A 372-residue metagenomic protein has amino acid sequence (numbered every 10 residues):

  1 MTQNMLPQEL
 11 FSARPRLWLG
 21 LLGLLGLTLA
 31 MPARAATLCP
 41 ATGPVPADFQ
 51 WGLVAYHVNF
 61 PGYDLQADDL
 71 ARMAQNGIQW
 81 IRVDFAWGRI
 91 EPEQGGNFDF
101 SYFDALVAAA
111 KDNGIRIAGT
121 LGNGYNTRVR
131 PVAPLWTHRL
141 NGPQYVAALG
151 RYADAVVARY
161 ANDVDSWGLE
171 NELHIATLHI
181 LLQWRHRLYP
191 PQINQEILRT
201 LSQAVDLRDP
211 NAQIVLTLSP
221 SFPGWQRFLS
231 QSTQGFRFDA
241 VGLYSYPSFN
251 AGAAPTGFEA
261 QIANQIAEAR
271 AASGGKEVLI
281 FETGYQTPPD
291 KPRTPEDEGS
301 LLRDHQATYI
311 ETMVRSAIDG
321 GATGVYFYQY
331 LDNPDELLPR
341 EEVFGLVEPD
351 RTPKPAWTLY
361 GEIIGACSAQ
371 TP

Functional and structural regions predicted by a protein language model:
L19-L29: Bacterial N-terminal signal peptides
A36-M73, I78-Q79: Boundary/entry segment of secreted carbohydrate-active catalytic domains
F49-A55, I81-V83, I117-L121, W167-L169 (+4 more regions): Hydrophobic faces of well-ordered beta-strands that scaffold small-molecule active sites in alpha/beta enzyme cores
F60-A74, A148-V156, P223-S232, A307-V314: Short, acidic/polar
N76-Q94, Y102-V215, S219: Substrate-binding cleft and catalytic face of glycoside hydrolase catalytic domains, especially the flexible beta-alpha
D99, R159, L173, R185-L188 (+7 more regions): Aromatic-rich peripheral "rim/lid" segments of glycoside hydrolase catalytic domains that contact and position glycan
V164, N171, L218, W225-A260 (+1 more regions): Aromatic- and acid-rich polysaccharide-binding/catalytic face of secreted or lumenal carbohydrate-active enzymes
S166-L169, Q195-Q226, G275-P288, G324-D332: Aromatic-lined carbohydrate-recognition surfaces of secreted/lumenal glycan-active proteins
